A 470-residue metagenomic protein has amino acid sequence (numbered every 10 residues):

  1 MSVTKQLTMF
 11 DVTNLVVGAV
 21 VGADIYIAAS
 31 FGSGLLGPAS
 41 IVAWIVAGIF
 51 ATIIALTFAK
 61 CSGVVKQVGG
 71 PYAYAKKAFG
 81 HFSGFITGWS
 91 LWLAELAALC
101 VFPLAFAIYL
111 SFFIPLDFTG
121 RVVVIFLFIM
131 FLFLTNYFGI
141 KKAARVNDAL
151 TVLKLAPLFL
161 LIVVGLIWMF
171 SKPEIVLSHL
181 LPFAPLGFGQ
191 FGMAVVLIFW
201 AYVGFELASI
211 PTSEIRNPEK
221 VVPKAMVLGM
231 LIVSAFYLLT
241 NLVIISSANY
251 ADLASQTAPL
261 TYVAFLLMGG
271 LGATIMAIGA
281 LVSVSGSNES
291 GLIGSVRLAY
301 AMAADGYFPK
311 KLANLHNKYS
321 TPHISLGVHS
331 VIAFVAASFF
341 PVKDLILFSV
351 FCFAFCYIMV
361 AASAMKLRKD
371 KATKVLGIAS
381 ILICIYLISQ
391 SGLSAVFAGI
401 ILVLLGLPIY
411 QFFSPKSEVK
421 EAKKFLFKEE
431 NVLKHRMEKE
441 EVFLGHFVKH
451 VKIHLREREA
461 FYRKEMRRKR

Functional and structural regions predicted by a protein language model:
M1-Q6, D370, G399-R470: Terminal cytosolic tails of multi-pass membrane transporters, especially the segment immediately following the final
L7-D24, F128-F131, G165-W168, L181-V243 (+1 more regions): Hydrophobic, membrane-embedded alpha-helices of multi-pass small-molecule transporters
V16, V20-A23, T151-G165, G229-A235 (+2 more regions): Small-residue-rich segments of transmembrane alpha-helices in multi-pass membrane proteins, especially helix faces
F31-L35, A43, T52-I129, F133-Y137 (+6 more regions): Hydrophobic transmembrane alpha-helices that form the core helical bundles of multi-pass secondary transporters
L35-P38, V64-V68, K77-S83, S213-V221 (+3 more regions): Juxtamembrane helix-boundary/capping and inter-helix hinge elements in multi-pass membrane proteins
A73-Y74, G80, F112-L116, A194 (+2 more regions): TM-loop-TM module centered on a large, flexible mid-protein loop between adjacent transmembrane helices in multi-pass
G120-E174, P185, M226, V350-M359 (+2 more regions): Membrane-interface loop-to-helix entry segments
L312-S320, A354-A398, L407, F412-E438: C-terminal membrane-solvent junction of multi-pass transporters and transport-like membrane proteins
